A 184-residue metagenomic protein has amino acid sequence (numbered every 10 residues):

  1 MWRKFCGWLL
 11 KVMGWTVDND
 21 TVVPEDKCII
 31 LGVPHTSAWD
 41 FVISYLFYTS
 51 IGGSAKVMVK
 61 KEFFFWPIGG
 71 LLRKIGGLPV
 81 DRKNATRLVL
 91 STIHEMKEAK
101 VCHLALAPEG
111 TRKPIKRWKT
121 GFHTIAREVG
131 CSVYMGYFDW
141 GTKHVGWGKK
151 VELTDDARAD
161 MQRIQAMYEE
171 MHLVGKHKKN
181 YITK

Functional and structural regions predicted by a protein language model:
R3, K11-E170, I182-K184: Soluble catalytic domains of membrane acyltransferases
L173-V174: S-adenosyl-L-methionine
K178-K179: Mid-sequence helix-capping/hinge segment at a functional interface
